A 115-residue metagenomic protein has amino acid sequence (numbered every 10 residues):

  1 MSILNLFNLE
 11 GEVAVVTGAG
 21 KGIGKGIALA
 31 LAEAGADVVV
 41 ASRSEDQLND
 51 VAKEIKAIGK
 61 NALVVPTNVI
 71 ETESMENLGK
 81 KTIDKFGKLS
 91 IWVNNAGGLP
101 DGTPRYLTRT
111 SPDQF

Functional and structural regions predicted by a protein language model:
M1-L6, E10-E12, D113: Non-catalytic terminal and boundary segments that flank Rossmann-like NAD(P)-dependent oxidoreductase
V13, G18-G22: Conserved glycine-rich cofactor-binding loop
T17, L89-G97: Rossmann-fold scaffold of SDR-type NAD(P)-dependent oxidoreductases
L31: Aromatic pocket-lining residues of Rossmann-like dinucleotide-binding sites
A34-D50: Conserved glycine-rich Rossmann-like NAD(P)H-binding loop of the short-chain dehydrogenase/reductase
E45-D46, P66-K80, P112: The beta1-alpha1 cofactor-binding region of Rossmann-like NAD(H)/NADP(H)-dependent oxidoreductases
A62-V64: Hydrophobic/aromatic anchor residues within beta-strands of the central parallel beta-sheet of Rossmann-like
E76, L99-Q114: Conserved mid-core segment of classical short-chain dehydrogenase/reductases
